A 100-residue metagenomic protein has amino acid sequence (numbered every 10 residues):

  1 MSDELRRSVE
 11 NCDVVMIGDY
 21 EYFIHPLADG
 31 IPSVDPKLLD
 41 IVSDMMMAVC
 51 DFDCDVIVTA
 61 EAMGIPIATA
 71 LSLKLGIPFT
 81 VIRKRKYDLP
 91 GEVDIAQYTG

Functional and structural regions predicted by a protein language model:
M1-D53: Active-site-facing substrate-recognition patch
D40, E61-A62: Short alpha-helix boundary/capping motifs
D44, I65-P66: Residue-level marker for well-ordered alpha-helical positions
D51-C54, L75-I77: Short glycine/proline-enriched coil/turn segments at helix->beta-strand junctions
D53-E61: Short glycine-rich phosphate-binding loop at a beta-alpha junction
M63-G64, R85: Short glycine-rich anion-binding loops that position phosphate/pyrophosphate groups of nucleotides and phosphorylated
P66-G76: Short Gly/Thr/Asp-enriched flexible loops that form oxyanion-binding sites at enzyme active sites
G76-G100: Short, glycine/charge-rich flexible loops or terminal/linker lids adjacent to PRPP-binding catalytic cores
